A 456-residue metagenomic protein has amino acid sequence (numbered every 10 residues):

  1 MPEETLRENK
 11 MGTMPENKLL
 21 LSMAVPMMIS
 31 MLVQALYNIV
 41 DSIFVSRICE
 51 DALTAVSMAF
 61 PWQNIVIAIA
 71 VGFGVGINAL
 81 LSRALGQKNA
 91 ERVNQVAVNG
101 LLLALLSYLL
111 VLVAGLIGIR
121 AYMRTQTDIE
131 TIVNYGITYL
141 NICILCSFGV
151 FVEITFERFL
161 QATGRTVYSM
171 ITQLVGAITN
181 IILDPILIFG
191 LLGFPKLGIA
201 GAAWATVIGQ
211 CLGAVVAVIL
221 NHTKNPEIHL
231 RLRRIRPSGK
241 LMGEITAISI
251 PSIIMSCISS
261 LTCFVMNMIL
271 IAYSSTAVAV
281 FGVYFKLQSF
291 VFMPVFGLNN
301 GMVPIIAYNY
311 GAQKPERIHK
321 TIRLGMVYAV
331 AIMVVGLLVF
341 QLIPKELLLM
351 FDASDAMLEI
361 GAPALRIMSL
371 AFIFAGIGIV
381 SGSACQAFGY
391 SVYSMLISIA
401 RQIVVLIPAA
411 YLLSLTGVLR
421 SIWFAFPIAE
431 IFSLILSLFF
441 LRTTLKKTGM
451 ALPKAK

Functional and structural regions predicted by a protein language model:
M1-A24, L81-F148, P195-I250, I306-A371 (+1 more regions): Short alpha-helical transmembrane segments in multi-pass integral membrane proteins
N17-L36, V40, W62-I69, L145 (+7 more regions): Residue-level signal for short hydrophobic patches within transmembrane helices of multi-pass membrane transporters
S22-D41, I142, G176, G209-G213 (+3 more regions): Transmembrane helical elements of multi-pass membrane transporters/channels
L32, L36-T54, M123-E130, I186-L197 (+5 more regions): Helix-terminus/linker motif at the lipid-water interface of multi-pass membrane proteins
E50-P61, G136, L140, A203 (+3 more regions): Small-residue hotspots at the loop-to-helix junctions and early N-terminal turns of transmembrane alpha-helices
L53-V113, V150-S169, V280-L338, L342-P344 (+1 more regions): Small-residue-rich hydrophobic transmembrane alpha-helices
I65-A68, N180-P185, A214-V218, F290-M293 (+3 more regions): Hydrophobic transmembrane alpha-helices of multi-pass small-molecule transporters
G74, C143-Q161, S169-A177, A202-A217 (+4 more regions): Short runs within selected transmembrane alpha-helices of multi-pass transporters and secretion channels
